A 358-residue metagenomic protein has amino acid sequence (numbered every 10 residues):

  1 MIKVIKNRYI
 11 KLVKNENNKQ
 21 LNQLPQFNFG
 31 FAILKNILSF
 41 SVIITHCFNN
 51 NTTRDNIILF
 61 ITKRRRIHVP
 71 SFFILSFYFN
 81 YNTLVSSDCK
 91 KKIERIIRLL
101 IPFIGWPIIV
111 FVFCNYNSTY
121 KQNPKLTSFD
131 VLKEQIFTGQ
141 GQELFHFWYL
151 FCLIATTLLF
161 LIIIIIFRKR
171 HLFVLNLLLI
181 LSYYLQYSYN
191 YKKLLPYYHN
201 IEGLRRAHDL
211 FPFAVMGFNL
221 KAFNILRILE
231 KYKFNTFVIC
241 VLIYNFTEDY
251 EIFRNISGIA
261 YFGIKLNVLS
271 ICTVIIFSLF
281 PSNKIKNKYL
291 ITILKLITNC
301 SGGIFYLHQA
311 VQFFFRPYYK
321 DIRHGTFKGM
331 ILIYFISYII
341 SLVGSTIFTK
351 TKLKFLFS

Functional and structural regions predicted by a protein language model:
M1-L181, D321-S358: Membrane-cytosol interface segments of multi-pass membrane proteins, especially ER/Golgi lipid-handling enzymes
E16-K19, I225-K295, G303, A310 (+2 more regions): Alpha-helical transmembrane segments and terminal signal-anchor/GPI-anchor hydrophobic tails, characterized by long
F40-C47, W106-I108, V112, L178-K192 (+3 more regions): Aromatic-anchored segments of alpha-helical transmembrane domains
H46-N50, Y81, F111-S118, Y187-L194 (+6 more regions): Transmembrane helix-loop junctions and nearby membrane-interface residues
I57-V69, I136-C152, Y191-F213, F246-C272: Interfacial loop-to-helix transition and helix-capping segments at the boundaries of transmembrane helices
N80-S87, I162-R168, M216-L226, I275-I285 (+1 more regions): Structural signal for the C-terminal ends of transmembrane alpha-helices and the immediately following loop
T157, A214, F218, I271 (+2 more regions): Transmembrane alpha-helical segments of multi-pass membrane transport proteins and ion-pumping complexes
N176-Y187, N235-D249, S270-I276, Y334-I347: Hydrophobic core of alpha-helical transmembrane segments in multi-pass integral membrane proteins
